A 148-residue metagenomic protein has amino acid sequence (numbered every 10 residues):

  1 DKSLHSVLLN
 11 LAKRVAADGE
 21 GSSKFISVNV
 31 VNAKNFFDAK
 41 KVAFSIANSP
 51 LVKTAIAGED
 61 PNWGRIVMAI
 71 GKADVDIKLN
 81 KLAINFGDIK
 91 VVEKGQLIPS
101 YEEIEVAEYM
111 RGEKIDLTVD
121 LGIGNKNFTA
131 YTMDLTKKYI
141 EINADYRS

Functional and structural regions predicted by a protein language model:
D1-A57: A glycine- and small/hydrophobic-rich beta-loop-beta segment that serves as a flexible "lid/hinge" or phosphate-binding
N32, K41-F44, N48-S148: Internal helix-turn-beta structural module
